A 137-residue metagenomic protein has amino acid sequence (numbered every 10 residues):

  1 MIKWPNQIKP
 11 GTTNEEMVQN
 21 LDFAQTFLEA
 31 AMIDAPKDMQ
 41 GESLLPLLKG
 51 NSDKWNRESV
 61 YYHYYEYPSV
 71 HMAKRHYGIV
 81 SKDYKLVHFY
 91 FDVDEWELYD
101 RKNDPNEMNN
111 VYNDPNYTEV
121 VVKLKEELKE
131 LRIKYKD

Functional and structural regions predicted by a protein language model:
M1-T12, Q19: Histidine-centered active-site microenvironments of extracellular/periplasmic hydrolases and transferases
W4, E29, E107, V111: Active-site-proximal flexible loops/turns
W4-I8, Y90, K102-P105: Short, histidine-centered active-site or binding-site loop motifs used for metal coordination, general acid-base
I8-P10, L21-A24, E29-E97, E119 (+1 more regions): C-terminal cap/loop subdomain of S1 sulfatases and analogous C-terminal strand-loop tails that border
T12-E15, D34, Y112-N113: Short, solvent-exposed loop/turn segments at secondary-structure boundaries
E15-E16, Y67: Residues that cap or flank secondary-structure elements
M17, L98, K102: Short aromatic/basic micro-patch
F23, N103-D137: Long, internal low-complexity/basic segments
